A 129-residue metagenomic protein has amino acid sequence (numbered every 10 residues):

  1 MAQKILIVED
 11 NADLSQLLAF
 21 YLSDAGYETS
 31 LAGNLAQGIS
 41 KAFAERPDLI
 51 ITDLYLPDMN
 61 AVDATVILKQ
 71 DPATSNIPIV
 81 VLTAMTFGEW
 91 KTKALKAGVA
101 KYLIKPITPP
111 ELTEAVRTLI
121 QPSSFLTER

Functional and structural regions predicted by a protein language model:
E9: Conserved acidic carboxylate
A12-S30, A97: Two-component/phosphorelay signaling modules centered on CheY-like receiver
S15, P57-N60, S75, F87 (+1 more regions): The feature encodes the CheY-like receiver
A19, D63, T86-L103, E114 (+1 more regions): Alpha4 helix (beta4-alpha4-beta5 surface) of REC/receiver domains from two-component response regulators
L31-L49: Acidic, metal-coordinating helix/loop segments flanking the phosphotransfer/catalytic sites of two-component signaling
N34, N60-V66: Acidic catalytic/metal-coordinating carboxylates
D53, T83: Active-site residues of response regulator receiver
R117-R129: The C-terminal output helix
